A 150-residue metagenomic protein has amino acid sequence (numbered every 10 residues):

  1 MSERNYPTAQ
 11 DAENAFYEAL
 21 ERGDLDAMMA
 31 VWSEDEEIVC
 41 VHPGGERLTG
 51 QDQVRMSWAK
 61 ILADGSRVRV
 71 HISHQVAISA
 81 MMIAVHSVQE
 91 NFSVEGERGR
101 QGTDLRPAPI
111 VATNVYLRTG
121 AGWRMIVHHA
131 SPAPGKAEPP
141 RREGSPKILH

Functional and structural regions predicted by a protein language model:
M1-S33, E37-H150: A beta-strand edge to alpha-helix "cap/lid" segment located at domain peripheries
